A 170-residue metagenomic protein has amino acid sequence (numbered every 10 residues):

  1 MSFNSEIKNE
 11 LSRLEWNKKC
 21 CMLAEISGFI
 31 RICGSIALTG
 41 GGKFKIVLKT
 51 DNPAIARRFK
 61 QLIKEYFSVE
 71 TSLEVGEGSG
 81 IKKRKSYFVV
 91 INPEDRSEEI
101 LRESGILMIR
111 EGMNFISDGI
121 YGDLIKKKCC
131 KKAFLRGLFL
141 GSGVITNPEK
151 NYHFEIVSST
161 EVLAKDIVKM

Functional and structural regions predicted by a protein language model:
M1-Y66, E74, S117-M170: Intein-associated homing endonuclease modules of the LAGLIDADG/DOD-type, together with closely related HINT-family
E65-I116: A generic, well-ordered mixed alpha/beta core segment in the N-terminal half of proteins
